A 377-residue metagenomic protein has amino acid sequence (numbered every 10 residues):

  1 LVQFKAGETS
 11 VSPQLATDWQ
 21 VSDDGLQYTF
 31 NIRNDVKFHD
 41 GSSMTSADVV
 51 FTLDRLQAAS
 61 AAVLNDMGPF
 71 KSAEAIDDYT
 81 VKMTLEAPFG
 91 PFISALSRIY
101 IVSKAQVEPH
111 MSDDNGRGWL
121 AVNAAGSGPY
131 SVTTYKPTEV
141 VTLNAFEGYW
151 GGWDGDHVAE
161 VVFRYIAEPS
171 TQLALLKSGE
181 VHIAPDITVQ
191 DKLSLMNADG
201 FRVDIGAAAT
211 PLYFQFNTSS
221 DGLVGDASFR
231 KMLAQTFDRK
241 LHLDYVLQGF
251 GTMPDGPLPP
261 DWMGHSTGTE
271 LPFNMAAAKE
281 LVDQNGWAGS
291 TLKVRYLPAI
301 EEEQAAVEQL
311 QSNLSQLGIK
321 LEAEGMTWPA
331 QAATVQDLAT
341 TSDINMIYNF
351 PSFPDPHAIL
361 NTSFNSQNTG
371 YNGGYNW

Functional and structural regions predicted by a protein language model:
L1-D23, D54, A125-G126: N-terminal lobe/hinge region of extracytoplasmic solute-binding protein
K5-A6, S97-G155, E160, E168: Gly/Pro-rich hinge or "lid" segments in bacterial periplasmic/extracellular proteins
T17-A62, I76, K82-T84, L175 (+1 more regions): Aromatic- and charge-enriched surface segment that lines or borders ligand/interaction sites
N31, N65-H110, T133-K136: Surface-exposed binding/hinge segments that line and control ligand-binding clefts or catalytic entry sites
G118, G148-S194, K320: Ligand-site clamp/hinge motif
N144-E147, G225-L317, E322: Append "and occasionally in soluble cytosolic enzymes with long acidic Gly/Pro-rich linkers
L193-I205, L338-S342, D355-G370: Ligand-binding "clamshell"
A227, K231, L243, E280 (+2 more regions): Extracytoplasmic/peripheral linker and loop segments enriched in polar/acidic and small residues with frequent Thr/Pro
